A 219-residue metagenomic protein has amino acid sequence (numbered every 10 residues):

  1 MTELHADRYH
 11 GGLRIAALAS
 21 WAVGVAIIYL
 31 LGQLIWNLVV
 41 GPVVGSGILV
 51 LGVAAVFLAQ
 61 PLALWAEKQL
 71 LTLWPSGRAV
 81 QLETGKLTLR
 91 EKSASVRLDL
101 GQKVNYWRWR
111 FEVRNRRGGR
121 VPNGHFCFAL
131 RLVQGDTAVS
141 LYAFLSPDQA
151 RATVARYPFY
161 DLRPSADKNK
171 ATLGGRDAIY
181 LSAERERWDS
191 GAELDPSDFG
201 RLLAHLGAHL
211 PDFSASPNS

Functional and structural regions predicted by a protein language model:
M1, R131-S219: Terminal and domain-flanking low-complexity segments
M1-S46, W188-D195, F199, H205-A208 (+1 more regions): N-terminal membrane-targeting/pre-transmembrane regions
T2-D7, V96-L98, V139-L141: Generic detection of short hydrophobic beta-strand segments and adjacent strand-loop junctions
V23-I27, S46-L64: Canonical hydrophobic alpha-helical transmembrane segment
V50, S76, R117-L130, T172-L173 (+2 more regions): Glycine-rich, flexible loop segments associated with nucleotide phosphate handling
P61-N105: Conserved beta-hairpin
V80-L82, L87-L89, F128-L132, L141 (+1 more regions): Hydrophobic beta-strand residues in large extracellular and virion-surface proteins
K86-L130: Acidic, Ser/Thr-rich low-complexity segments on the non-lumenal side of membrane proteins
